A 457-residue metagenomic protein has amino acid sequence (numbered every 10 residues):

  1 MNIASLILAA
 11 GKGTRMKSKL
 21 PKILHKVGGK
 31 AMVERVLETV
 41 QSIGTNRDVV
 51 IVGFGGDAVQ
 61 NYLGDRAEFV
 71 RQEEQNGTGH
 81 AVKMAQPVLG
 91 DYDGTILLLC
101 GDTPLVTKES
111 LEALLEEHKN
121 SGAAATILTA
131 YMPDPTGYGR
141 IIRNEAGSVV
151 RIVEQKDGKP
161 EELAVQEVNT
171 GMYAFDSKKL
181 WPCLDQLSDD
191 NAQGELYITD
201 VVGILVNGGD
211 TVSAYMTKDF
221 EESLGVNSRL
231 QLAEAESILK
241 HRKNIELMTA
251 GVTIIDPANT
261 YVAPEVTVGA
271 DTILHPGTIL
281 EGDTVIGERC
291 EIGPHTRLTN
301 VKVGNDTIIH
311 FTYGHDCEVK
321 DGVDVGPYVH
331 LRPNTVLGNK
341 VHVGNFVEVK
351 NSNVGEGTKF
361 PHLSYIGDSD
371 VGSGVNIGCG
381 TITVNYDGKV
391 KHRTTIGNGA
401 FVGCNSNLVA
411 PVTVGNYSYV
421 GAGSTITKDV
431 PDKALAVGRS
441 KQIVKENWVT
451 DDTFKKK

Functional and structural regions predicted by a protein language model:
M1, K30-C100, L105-E116, N120 (+1 more regions): Conserved N-terminal catalytic core of the sugar/cofactor nucleotidyltransferase
M1-S18: N-terminal nucleotide-binding beta1-loop-alpha1 segment
L20-K26, R71, L187-D190: Short glycine-enriched, charge-decorated loop/helix-capping segments at active-site entrances that position
I23, E68, S148, T211-S213 (+1 more regions): Conserved beta-strand segments of alpha/beta enzyme cores
S121-Y131: A short, conserved acidic/glycine-rich loop-to-beta-strand motif that forms the donor nucleotide-sugar/metal
A130-E161: Rossmann-like NAD(P)H-binding beta-loop-alpha module
V149-H241, I245: Catalytic-core segments of class I nucleotidyltransferases/pyrophosphorylases that form NMP-activated intermediates
T253-V437, Q442-I443: Structural signal for interior beta-strand "rungs" in well-ordered beta-sheet cores of soluble enzyme domains
